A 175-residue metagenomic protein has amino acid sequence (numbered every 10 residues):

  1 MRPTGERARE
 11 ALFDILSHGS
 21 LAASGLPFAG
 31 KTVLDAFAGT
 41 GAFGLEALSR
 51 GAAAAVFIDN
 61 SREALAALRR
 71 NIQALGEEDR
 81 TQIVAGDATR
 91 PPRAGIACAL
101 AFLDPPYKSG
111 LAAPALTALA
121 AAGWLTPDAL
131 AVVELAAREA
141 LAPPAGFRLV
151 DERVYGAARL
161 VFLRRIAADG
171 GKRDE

Functional and structural regions predicted by a protein language model:
M1-E175: Class I S-adenosyl-L-methionine-dependent methyltransferase catalytic core
